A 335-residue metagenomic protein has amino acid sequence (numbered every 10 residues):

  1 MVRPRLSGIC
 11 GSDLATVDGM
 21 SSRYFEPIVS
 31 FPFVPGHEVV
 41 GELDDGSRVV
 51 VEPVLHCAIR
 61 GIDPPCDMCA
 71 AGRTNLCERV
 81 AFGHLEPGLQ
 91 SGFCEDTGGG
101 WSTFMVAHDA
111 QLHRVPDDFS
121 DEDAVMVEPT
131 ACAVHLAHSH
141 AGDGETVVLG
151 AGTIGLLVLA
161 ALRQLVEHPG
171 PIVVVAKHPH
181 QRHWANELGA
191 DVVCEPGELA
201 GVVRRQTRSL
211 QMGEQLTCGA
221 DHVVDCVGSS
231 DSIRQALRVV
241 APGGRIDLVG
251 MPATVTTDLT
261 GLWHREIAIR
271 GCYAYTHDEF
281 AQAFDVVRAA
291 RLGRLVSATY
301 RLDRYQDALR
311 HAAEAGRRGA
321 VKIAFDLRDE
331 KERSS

Functional and structural regions predicted by a protein language model:
M1-S7, S22-N75, P116-D118: Glycine-rich beta-strand-centered segment in the early N-terminal region that forms part of a ligand/cofactor-binding
S12-D18: Cytochrome P450 core scaffold surrounding the K-helix E-X-X-R motif and the conserved "meander" helix-loop region
E26, C57-L149: NAD(P)H dinucleotide-binding glycine-rich loop of Rossmann-like/cofactor-binding domains, especially the beta1-alpha1
R48, P116-V202: Mid-domain Rossmann-like dinucleotide-binding core that forms the NAD(H)/NADP(H) cofactor-binding site
H140-T146, L165-V166, N186-R265: Glycine-rich cofactor phosphate-binding loops and adjacent beta1-alpha1 units of small-molecule cofactor enzyme domains
K177-H178, P252, Y275: Residues in the short beta-alpha loop(s) of Rossmann-like NAD(P)-binding domains
R234, H277-S335: C-terminal hydrophobic helical "lid"/dimerization subdomain of Rossmann-like NAD(P)H-dependent oxidoreductases
R245-D247, T257-L295: Rossmann-fold dehydrogenase core element
